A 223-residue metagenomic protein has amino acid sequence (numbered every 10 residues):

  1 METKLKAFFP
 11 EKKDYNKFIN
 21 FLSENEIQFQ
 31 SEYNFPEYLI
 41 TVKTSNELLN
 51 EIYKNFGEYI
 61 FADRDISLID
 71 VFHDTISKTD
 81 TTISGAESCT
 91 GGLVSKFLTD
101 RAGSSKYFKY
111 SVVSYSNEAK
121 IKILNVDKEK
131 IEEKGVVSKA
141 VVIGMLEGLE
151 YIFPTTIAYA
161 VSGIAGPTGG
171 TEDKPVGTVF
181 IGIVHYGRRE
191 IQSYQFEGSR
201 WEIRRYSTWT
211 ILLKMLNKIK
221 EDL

Functional and structural regions predicted by a protein language model:
M1-E2, Q28: Extended hydrophobic/aromatic-rich secondary-structure runs
E2-S23, S45-L223: Short alpha-helical segments enriched in small residues
N20-Y33: Short amphipathic beta-strand starts and helix->beta connectors
N34-N46: A generic structural motif
